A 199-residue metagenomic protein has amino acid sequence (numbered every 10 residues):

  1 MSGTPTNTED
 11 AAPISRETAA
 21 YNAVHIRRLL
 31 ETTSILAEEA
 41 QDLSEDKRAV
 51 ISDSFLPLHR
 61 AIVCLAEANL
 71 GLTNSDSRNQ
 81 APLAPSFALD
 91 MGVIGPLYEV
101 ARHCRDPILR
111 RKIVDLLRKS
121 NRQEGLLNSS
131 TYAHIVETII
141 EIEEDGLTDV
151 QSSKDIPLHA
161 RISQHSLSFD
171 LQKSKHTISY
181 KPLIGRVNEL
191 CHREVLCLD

Functional and structural regions predicted by a protein language model:
M1-C104, V114: Cytosolic regulatory protein-protein interaction regions
L83, F87, N121-D199: Intrinsically disordered, low-complexity regulatory regions with latent secondary structure
R105-L109: Structural helix-adjacent loops and short alpha-helical linkers that scaffold large soluble proteins
K112-N121: Amphipathic alpha-helical scaffolding segments
